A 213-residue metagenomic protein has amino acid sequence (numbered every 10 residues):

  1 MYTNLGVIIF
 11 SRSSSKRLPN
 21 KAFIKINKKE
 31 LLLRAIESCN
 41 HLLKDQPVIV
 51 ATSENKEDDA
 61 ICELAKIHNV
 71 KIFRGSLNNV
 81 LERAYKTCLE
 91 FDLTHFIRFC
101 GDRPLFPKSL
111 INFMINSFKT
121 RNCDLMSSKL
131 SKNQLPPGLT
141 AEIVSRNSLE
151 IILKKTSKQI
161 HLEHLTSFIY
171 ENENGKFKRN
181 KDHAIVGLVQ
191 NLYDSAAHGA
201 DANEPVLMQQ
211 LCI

Functional and structural regions predicted by a protein language model:
M1, Q190-I213: Hydrophobic helical membrane-anchoring modules
M1-L18: N-terminal nucleotide-binding beta1-loop-alpha1 segment
N4-I9, L32, P47-V50: Hydrophobic targeting segments
L18-H41: Short, well-formed alpha-helical segments that are part of the catalytic scaffolds of diverse glycosyltransferases
S38-D45, L64: Short, acidic, metal-binding catalytic loop of nucleotide-sugar glycosyltransferases
E54-K119: Short phosphate-binding loop-to-helix
F106-A196, Q210: Conserved core of the sugar-phosphate nucleotidyltransferase
